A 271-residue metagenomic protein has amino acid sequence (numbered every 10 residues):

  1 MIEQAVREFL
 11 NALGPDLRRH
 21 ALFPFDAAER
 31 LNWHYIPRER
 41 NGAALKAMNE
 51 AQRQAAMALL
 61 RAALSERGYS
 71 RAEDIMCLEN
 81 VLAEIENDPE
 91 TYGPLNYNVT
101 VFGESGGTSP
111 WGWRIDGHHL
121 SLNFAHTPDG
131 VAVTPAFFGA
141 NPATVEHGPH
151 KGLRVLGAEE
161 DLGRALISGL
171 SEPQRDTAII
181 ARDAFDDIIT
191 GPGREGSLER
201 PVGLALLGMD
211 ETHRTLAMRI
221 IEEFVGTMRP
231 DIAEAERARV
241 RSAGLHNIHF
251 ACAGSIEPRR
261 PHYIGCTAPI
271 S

Functional and structural regions predicted by a protein language model:
M1-S65, Y69-L156, E160-S271: A cross-kingdom marker for long, charged
